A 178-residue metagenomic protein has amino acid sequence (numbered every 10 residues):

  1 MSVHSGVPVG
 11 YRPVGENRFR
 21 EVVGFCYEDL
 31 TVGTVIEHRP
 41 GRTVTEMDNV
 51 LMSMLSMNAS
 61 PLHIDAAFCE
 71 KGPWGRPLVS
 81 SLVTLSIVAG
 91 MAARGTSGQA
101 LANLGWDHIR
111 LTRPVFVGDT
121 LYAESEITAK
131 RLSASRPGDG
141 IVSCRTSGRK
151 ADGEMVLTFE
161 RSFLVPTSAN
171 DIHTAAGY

Functional and structural regions predicted by a protein language model:
S2-G105, L157, S168-Y178: Hot-dog-fold acyl-thioester-processing enzymes
V35, G41, E124-T128, R145-S147 (+1 more regions): Residue-level recognition of well-ordered beta-strand positions that form the cores of beta-sheet-rich folds across
M47, P114, K130, A151-G153 (+1 more regions): Generic structural motif
D107-K150: Hydrophobic beta-sheet segments that form the core/acyl-binding groove of ACP/CoA-dependent acyl-chain-processing
P137-D139, S143-R149, E154-D171: Flexible glycine-rich active-site/ligand-binding loops centered on an Asp-His dyad
